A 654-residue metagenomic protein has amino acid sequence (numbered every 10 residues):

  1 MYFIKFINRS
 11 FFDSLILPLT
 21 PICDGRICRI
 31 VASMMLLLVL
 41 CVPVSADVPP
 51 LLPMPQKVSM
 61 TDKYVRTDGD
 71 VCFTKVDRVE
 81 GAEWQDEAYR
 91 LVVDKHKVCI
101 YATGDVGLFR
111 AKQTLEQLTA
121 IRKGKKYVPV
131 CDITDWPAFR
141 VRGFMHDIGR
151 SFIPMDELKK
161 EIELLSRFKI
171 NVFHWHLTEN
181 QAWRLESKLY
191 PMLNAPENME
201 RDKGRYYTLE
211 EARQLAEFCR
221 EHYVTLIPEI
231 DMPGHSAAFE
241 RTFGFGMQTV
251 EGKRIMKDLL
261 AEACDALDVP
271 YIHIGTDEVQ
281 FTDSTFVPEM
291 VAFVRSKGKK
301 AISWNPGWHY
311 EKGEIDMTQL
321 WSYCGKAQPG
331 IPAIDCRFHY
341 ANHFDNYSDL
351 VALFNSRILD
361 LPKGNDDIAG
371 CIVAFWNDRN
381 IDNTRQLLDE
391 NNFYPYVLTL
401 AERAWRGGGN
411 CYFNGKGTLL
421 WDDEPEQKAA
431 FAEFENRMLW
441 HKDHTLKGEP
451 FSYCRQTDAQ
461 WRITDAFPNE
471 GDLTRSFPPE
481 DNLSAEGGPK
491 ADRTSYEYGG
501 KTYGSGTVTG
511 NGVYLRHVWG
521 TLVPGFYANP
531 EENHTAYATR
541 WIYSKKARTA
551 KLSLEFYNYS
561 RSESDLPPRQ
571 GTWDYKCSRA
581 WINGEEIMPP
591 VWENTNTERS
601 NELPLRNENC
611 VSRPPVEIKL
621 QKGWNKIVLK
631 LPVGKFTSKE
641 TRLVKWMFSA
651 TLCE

Functional and structural regions predicted by a protein language model:
S33-L37, V44-T134, S303-N305, E314 (+4 more regions): Acidic, contiguous N-terminal accessory segments
D47-M60, R66, A432-N533, R561 (+2 more regions): Accessory carbohydrate-binding/adhesion or oligomerization-edge regions at the termini of glycan-active proteins
V48, W84-Y271, E289, L605 (+2 more regions): Feature activates predominantly on carbohydrate-active enzymes
F239-M317, S322-K326: Active-site neighborhood of glycoside hydrolase catalytic domains
S322-Q456: Flexible, acidic glycine-rich loops studded with aromatic residues
P530-Y543, R613-P614: Short beta-strands within extracellular/lumenal beta-sheet-rich domains
K546-Q570: A short beta-strand element within beta-rich, extracytoplasmic domains of secreted/secretory-pathway proteins
S564-F648: Beta-strand-rich ligand-recognition modules
